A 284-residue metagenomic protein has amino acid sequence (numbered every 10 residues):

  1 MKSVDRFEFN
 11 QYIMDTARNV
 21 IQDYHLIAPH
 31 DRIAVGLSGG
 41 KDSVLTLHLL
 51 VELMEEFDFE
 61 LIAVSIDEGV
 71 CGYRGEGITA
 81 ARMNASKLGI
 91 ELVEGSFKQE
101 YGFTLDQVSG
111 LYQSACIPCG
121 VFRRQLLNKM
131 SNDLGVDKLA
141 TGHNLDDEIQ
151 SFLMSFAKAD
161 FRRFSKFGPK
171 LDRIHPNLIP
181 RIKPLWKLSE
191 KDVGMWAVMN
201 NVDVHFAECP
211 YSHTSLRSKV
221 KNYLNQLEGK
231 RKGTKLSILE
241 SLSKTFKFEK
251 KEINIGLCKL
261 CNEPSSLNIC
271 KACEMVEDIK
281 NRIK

Functional and structural regions predicted by a protein language model:
M1-S165, K187-N200, C270: ATP-dependent adenylation/nucleotidyltransferase module used to activate substrates
L53, Q226-K230, C261: Histidine kinase transmitter module recognition
L92, S265, E277: Cys/His-rich microdomains that often coordinate metals
C116-K129, S165-H175, E228-K244: Short, basic, helix/turn surface patches
D146-G229, T234: Catalytic subdomain that performs nucleotidyl-dependent activation
K244-N254, L260-S265: Short, flexible, mixed-charge glycine/proline-rich loop motifs that serve as phosphate/nucleic-acid-contacting
L257-C261, C270-C273: Short cysteine-rich clusters marking metal-coordination/redox-active sites
A272-K284: Short Cys/His-rich micro-motifs in 6-15 aa windows
